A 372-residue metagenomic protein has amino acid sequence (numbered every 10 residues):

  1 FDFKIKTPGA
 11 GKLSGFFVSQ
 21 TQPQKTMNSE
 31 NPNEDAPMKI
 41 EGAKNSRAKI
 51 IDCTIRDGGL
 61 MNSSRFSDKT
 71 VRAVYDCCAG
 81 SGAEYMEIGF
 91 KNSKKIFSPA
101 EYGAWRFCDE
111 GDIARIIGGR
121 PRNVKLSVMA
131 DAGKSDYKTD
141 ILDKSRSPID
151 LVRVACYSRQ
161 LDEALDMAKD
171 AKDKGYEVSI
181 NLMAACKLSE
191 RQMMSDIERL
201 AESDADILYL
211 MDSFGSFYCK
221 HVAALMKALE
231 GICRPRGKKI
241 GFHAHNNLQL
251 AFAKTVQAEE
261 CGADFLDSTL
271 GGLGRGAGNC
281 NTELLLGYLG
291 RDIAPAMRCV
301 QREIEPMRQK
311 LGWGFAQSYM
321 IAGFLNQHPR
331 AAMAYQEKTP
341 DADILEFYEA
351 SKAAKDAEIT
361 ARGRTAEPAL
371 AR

Functional and structural regions predicted by a protein language model:
K4-Q20, T26, P32, A36: Positively charged N-terminal leader segments that act as targeting/secretion signals
F17-P23, F66, T282: Ubiquitous "structural anchor" signal
N28-R372: Catalytic cores and adjacent flexible loops of soluble metabolic enzymes that perform enolate/carbanion chemistry on
